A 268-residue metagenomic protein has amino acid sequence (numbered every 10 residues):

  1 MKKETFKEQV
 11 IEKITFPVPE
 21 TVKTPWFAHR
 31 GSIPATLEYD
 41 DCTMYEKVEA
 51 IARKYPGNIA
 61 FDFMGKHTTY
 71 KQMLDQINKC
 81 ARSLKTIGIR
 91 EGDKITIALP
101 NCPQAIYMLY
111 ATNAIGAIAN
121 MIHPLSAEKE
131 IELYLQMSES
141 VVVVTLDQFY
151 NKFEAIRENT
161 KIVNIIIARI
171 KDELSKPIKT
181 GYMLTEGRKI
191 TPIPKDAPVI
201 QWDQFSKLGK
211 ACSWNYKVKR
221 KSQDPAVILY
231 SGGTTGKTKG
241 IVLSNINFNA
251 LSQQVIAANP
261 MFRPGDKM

Functional and structural regions predicted by a protein language model:
T5-E20, L37-A60, D75: A short N-terminal helical cap/helix-turn-helix that marks the beginning of AMP-binding/adenylate-forming
T24-A35: Short, contiguous pre-domain boundary segments
E38-D40, E49, G57-C102, I106-Y110 (+3 more regions): Conserved AMP-binding/adenylate-forming core of the ANL superfamily
A81, K94, P100-E128, Q136-V142 (+2 more regions): A short helix-loop-beta submotif of the ANL/AMP-binding
L84-R90, G209-D224, I228-M268: Conserved adenylate-forming
P124-N159, L251-M268: Conserved ATP-dependent adenylate/AMP-binding module captured primarily in the ANL superfamily
A155-S222: ANL superfamily adenylate-forming
